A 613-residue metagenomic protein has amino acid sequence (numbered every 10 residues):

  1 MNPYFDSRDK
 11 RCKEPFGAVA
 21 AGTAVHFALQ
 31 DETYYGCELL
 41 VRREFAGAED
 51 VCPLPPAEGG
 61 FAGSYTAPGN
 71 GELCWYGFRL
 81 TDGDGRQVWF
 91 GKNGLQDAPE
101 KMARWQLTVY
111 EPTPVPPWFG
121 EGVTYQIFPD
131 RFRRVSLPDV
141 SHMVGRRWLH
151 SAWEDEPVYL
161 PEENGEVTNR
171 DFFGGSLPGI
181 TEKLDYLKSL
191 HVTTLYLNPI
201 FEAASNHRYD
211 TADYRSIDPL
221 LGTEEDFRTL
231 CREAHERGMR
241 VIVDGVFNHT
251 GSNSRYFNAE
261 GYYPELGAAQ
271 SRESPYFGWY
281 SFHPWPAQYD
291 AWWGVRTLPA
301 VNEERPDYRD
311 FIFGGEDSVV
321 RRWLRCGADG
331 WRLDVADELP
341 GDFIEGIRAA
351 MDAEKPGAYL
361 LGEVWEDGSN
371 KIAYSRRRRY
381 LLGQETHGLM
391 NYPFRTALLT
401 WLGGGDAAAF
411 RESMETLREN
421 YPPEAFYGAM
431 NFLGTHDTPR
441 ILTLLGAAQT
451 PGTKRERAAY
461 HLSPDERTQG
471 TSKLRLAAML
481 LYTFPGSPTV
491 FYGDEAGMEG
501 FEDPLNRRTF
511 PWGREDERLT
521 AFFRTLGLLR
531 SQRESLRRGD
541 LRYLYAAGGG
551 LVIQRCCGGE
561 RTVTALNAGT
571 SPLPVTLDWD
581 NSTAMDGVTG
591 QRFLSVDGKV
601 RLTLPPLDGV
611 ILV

Functional and structural regions predicted by a protein language model:
M1-A24, G47-Q126, F132-A152, Y159-L160: The feature marks proteins involved in alpha-glucan
E14-F16, H26, L544-D578: Carbohydrate-binding surface patches
L29, I127, L187, L197 (+10 more regions): Conserved, mostly hydrophobic/aromatic
D31, V596-V613: C-terminal beta-strand-rich structural cap/linker in extracellular carbohydrate-active enzymes
D31-G36, G569-T570, D578-S582: Short proline/glycine-enriched turn/loop motifs at strand-loop junctions of beta-rich domains
F128-T193, I200-C326, I347-E354: Substrate-binding/active-site clefts of carbohydrate-active enzymes
D130, Y374-S375, M430-L462, A478-D516: Aromatic/acidic polysaccharide-binding cleft in carbohydrate-active enzymes
C231-R240, N248-H249, S254-E265, D329 (+3 more regions): Active-site-proximal helices and loops of the catalytic beta/alpha 8
